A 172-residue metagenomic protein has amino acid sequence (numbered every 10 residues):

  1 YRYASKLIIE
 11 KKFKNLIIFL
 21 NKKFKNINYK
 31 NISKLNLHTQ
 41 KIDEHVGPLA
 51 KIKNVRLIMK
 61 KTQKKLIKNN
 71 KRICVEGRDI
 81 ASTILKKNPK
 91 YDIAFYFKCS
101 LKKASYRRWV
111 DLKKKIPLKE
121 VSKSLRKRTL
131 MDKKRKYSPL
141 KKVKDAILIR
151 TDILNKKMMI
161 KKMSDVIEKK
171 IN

Functional and structural regions predicted by a protein language model:
Y1-R72, D79, K102, Y106 (+2 more regions): ATP-dependent small-molecule kinase phosphotransfer cores that center on conserved nucleotide phosphate-binding segments
K64-K68, I84-K90, S138-K142: Conserved catalytic network of the ASCE P-loop NTPase/AAA+ motor domain
I73-V75, I116-L118: Short, structured loop/turn "capping" segments at alpha-beta junctions
V75, R107, R150: Thr-Gly-centered strand-to-loop micro-motif
R78-A81, K98-S100, D152: Anionic group-transfer/hydrolysis microenvironments
N88-D111, I116, S122-K127: Conserved phosphate-donor/acceptor-positioning beta-strand/loop module used by diverse small-molecule
D92, K142-M158: Phosphate-binding beta-loop-alpha motif at adenosine-nucleotide cofactor sites
K162-N172: C-terminal alpha-helix
